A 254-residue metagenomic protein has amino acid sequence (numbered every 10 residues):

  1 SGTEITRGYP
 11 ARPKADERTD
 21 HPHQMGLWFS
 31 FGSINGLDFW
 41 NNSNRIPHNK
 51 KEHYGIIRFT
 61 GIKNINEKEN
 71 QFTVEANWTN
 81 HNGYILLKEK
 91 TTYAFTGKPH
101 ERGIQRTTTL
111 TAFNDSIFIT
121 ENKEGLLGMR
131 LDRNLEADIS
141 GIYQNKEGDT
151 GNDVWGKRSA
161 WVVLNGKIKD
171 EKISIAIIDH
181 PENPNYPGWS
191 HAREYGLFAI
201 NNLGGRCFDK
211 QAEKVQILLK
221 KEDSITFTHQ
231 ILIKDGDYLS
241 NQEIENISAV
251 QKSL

Functional and structural regions predicted by a protein language model:
S1-G26, K98, T107, P181 (+2 more regions): Beta-strand-rich N-terminal accessory domains
H23-H100: Extended, loop-rich substrate-binding clefts of extracytoplasmic carbohydrate-active enzymes
E69-T73, G103-Q105, S224-T228: Intrinsic-disorder/low-complexity, polar/charged segments enriched in Ser/Thr/Lys/Arg/Asp/Glu/Gln
F95-G103, I117-T120, L218-K220: Short, solvent-exposed beta-strand/turn "edge" segments of beta-rich domains on protein surfaces
I104-A112: Short, well-ordered beta-strand segments enriched in hydrophobic/aromatic residues
S116-A192: Active-site/ligand-binding surface loops and adjacent short beta/alpha elements that line catalytic pockets across
I178-L254: Beta-strand-rich recognition/accessory modules
